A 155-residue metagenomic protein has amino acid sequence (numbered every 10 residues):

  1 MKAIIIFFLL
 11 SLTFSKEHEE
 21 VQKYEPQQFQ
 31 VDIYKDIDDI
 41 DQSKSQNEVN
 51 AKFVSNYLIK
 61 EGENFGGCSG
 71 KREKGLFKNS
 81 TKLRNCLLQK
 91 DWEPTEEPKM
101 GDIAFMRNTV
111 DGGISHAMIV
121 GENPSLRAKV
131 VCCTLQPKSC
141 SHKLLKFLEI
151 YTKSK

Functional and structural regions predicted by a protein language model:
K2-A3, E17: Short amphipathic alpha-helical segments that mediate assembly, nucleic-acid/protein binding, or membrane association
A3-L12: Sec-dependent N-terminal signal peptides
T13-K74: N-terminal capping segments
C68-S141: ...with weaker cross-activation on analogous glycine-rich loops/strands in unrelated enzymes
L145-K155: Low-complexity, Gly/Ser/Thr/Pro-rich intrinsically disordered linker/tail segments
